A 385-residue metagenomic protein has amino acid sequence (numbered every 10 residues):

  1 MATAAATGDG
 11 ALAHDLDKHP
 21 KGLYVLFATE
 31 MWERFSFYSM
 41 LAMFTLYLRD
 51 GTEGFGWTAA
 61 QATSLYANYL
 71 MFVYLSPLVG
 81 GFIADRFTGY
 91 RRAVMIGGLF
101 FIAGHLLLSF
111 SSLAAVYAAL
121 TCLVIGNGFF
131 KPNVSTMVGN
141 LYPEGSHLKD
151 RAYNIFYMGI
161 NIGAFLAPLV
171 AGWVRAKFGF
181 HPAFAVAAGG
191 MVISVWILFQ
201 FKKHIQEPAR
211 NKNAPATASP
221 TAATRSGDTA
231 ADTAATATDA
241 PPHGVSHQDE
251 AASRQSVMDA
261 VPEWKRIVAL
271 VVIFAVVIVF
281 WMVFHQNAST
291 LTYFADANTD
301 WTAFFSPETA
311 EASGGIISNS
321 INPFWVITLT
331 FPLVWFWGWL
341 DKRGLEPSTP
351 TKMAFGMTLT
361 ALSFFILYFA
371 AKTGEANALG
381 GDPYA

Functional and structural regions predicted by a protein language model:
M1-K21, E144, G172-A310, P332-L333 (+1 more regions): Intracellular loop-helix junctions on the cytosolic face of multi-pass helical membrane proteins
A42, L78-V79, I162-K177, F365 (+1 more regions): A gly/Pro-rich, aromatic-decorated transmembrane alpha-helix motif that marks the paired, flexible gating helices
A42-T63, N287-G315: Short amphipathic helix-loop junctions that connect adjacent transmembrane helices in Major Facilitator Superfamily/SLC
S64-A84, K131, F165, S320-W337: Central cavity-lining transmembrane alpha-helices of secondary-active solute carriers, predominantly the Major
V73, L148-A176, A183-S194, L198 (+1 more regions): Glycine-rich segments within core transmembrane alpha-helices of 12-TM secondary carriers
L75, Q200, F304-K342, F355-F364: Transmembrane alpha-helices of Major Facilitator/SLC transporters
R86-G98, W339-T358: Cytoplasmic membrane-interface "Motif A"-like loop-to-helix N-cap segments of 12-TM Major Facilitator Superfamily
I96-Y117, A354-L379: C-terminal ends and interior cores of transmembrane alpha-helices in multi-pass membrane transporters/permeases
